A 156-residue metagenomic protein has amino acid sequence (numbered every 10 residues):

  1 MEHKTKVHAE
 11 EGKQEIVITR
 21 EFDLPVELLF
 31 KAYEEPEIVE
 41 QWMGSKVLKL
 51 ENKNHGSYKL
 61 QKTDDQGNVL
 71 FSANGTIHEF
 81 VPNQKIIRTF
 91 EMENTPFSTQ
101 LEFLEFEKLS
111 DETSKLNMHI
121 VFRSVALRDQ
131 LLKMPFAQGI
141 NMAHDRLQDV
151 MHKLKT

Functional and structural regions predicted by a protein language model:
M1-L48: Hydrophobic ligand-binding cavity/cleft-lining segments
K13-T19, S57, S72, K85 (+2 more regions): Intrinsic-disorder/low-complexity, polar/charged segments enriched in Ser/Thr/Lys/Arg/Asp/Glu/Gln
E15, M92-Q138: Beta-strand/loop substructures that line and gate deep hydrophobic ligand-binding cavities in soluble
V17-I18, P36-S72: Short beta-edge strand/loop motif at the mouth of beta-sheet-based domains
R20, V47-L48, S72-E79, F90 (+1 more regions): Hydrophobic/aromatic beta-strand elements that line small-molecule binding cavities or substrate pockets in beta-rich
V26, N52-K53, H78-Q84, E105-K115: A short, structured loop/turn motif at beta-sheet edges
L29-F30, V39, Y58-L60, I77 (+4 more regions): Hydrophobic pocket/interface hotspot
H152-T156: Short, highly charged C-terminal tails/helix-capping segments
